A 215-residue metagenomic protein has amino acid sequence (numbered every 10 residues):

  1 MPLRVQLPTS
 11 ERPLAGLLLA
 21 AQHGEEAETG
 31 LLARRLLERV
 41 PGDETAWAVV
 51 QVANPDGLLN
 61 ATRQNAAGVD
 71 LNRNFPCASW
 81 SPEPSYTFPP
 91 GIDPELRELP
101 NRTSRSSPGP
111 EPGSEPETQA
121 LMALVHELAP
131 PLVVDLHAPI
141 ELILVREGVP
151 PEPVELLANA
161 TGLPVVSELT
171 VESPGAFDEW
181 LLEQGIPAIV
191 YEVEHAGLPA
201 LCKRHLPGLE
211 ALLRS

Functional and structural regions predicted by a protein language model:
M1, V171-E172: Short gly/ser/thr-rich secondary-structure transition/capping motifs
P2, W47, V69, A188-I189: A broad, low-specificity signal marking well-ordered, structured residues that form hydrophobic/aromatic
P2-P13: Short beta-strand-to-loop junctions in surface cap/lid or active-site-entrance loops
T9-S10, V125, E183: Solvent-exposed alpha-helices and their adjacent loops that cap or buttress functional pockets in soluble metabolic
P13-L17, E26-L163, S167-E168: Active-site/substrate-binding loop(s) of hydrolase catalytic cores
A21: Active-site glycine-centered loops adjacent to acidic/histidine catalytic or metal-binding residues that shape
G24-E25, G197: Glycine-/small-residue-rich active-site loops that bind phosphorylated ligands and cofactors
V133, I143-R146, S173-S215: Active-site-adjacent mobile loop/cap segments within catalytic or ligand-binding domains
